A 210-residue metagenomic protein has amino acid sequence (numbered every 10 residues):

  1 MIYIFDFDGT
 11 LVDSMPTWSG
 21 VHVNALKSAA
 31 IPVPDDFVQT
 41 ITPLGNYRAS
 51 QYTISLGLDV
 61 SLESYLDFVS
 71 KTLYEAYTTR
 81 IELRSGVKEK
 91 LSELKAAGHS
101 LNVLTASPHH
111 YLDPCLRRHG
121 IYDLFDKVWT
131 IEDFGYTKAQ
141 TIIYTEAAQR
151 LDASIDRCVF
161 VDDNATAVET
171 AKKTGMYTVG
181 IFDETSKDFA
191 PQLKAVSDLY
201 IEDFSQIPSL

Functional and structural regions predicted by a protein language model:
M1, S92-K95, P108-H109, D113-L210: Asp-based, Mg2+/Mn2+-dependent phosphohydrolase catalytic module
M1-E93, A97: N-terminal helical cap/lid subdomain that shapes the substrate entry/recognition surface in HAD-like hydrolases
T10, T105-S107: Conserved phosphate-coupling serine/threonine residues in phosphotransfer and NTP-handling enzymes
L11, L83, L101, Y136 (+1 more regions): Conserved SAM-binding loop
H22, L73-E75, S100-V103, I131-D133 (+1 more regions): N-terminal start-of-chain detector that recognizes signal peptides and the immediate post-cleavage beginning
P32, S100, Y177: Residue-level detector of anion-binding/catalytic polar loops
E63, I81, A106, T137-K138: Non-catalytic, surface-exposed connector residues within folded enzymatic/regulatory domains
